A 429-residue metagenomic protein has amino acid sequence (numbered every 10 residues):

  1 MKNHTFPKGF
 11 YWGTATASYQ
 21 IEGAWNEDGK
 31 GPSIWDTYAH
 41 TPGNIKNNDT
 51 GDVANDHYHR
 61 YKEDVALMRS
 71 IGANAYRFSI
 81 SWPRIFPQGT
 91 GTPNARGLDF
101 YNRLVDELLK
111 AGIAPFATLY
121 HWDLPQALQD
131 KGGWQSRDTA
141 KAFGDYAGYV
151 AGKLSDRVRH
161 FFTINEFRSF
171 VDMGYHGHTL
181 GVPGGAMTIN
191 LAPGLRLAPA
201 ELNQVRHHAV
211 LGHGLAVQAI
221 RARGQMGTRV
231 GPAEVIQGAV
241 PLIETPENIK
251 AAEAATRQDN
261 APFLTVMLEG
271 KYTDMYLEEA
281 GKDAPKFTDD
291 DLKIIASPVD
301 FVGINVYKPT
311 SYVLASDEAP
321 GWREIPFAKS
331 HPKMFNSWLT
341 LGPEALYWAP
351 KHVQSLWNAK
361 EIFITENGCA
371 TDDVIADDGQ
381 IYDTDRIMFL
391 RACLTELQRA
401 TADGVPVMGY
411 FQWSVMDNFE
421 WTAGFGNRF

Functional and structural regions predicted by a protein language model:
M1-I45, Q88-T90, L98-F429: Active-site region of glycoside hydrolase catalytic domains
G9-Y11, Y58, A75: A common structural microfeature
P32-A66: Aromatic- and Gly/Pro-rich amphipathic surface segment
T50-H57, T90-G97, T139: Short secondary-structure transition/capping motifs
D56-E63, I71-A73, I80, R96-R103 (+1 more regions): Generic alpha-helix structural propensity
R60-S81, S297, F301-V302, L356: Catalytic domains of carbohydrate-active enzymes, especially glycoside hydrolases
I80-P93: Glycine-rich, proline-tolerant flexible connector loops at the mouths of alpha/beta enzymes
